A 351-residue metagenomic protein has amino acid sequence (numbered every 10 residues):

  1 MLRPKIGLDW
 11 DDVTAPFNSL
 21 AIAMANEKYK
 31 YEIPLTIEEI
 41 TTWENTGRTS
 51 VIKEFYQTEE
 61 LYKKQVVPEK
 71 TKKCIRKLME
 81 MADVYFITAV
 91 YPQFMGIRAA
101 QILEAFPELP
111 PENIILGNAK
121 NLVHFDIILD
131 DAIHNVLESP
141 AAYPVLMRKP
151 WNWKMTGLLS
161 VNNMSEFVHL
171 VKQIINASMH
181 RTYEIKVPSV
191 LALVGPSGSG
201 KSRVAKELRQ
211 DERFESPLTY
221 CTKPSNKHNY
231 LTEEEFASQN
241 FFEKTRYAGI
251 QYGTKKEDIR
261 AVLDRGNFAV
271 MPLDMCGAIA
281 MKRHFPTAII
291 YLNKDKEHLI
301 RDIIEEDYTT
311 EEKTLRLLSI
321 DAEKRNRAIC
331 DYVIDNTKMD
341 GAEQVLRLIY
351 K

Functional and structural regions predicted by a protein language model:
M1-E54, V187-L193, R203-D211, E215: Active-site neighborhood of HAD-like aspartate-dependent phosphohydrolases
G47-E60, C221-G277: ATP-dependent small-molecule kinase phosphotransfer cores that center on conserved nucleotide phosphate-binding segments
Y62-V67, T71-I102: Substrate-recognition element of Asp-dependent hydrolases with the DxDx(T/V) motif
I128-S165: Acidic, Mg2+-coordinating phosphoryl-transfer loop and its flanking beta/alpha structural elements, shared across
P196: P-loop (Walker A) phosphate-binding loop of NTP-binding proteins
G200: Conserved glycine(s) of the Walker
V270-L273, R283-I304: Conserved phosphate-donor/acceptor-positioning beta-strand/loop module used by diverse small-molecule
D307-Y350: Small-molecule kinase domains that catalyze NTP-dependent phosphoryl transfer to phosphate-bearing small molecules
